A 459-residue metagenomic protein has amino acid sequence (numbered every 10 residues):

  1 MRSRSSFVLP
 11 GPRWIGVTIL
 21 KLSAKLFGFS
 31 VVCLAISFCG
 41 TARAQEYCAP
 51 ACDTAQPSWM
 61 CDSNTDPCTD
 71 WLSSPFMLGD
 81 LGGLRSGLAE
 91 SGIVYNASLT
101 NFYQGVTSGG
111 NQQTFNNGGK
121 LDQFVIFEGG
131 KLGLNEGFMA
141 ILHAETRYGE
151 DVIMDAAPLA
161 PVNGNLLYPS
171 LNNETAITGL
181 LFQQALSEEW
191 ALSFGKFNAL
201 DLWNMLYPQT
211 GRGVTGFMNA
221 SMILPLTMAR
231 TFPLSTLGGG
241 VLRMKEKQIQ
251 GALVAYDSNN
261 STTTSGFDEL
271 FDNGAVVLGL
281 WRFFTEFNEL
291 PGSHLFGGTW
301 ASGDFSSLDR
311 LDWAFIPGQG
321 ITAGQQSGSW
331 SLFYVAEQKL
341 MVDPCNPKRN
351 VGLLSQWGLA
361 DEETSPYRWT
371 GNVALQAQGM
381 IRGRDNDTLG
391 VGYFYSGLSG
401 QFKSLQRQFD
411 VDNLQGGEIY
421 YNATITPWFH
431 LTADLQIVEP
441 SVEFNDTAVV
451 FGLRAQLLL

Functional and structural regions predicted by a protein language model:
R2, F7, G40-T100, G130 (+1 more regions): N-terminal periplasmic/intermembrane-space "pro-region" immediately following the signal or transit peptide
P57-W59, S63-W71, R85-S108, A140-L142 (+4 more regions): Transmembrane beta-strand segments of Gram-negative outer membrane beta-barrel proteins
L72, G79-Y95, E128-A140, E189 (+5 more regions): Short loop/turn motifs that connect adjacent beta-strands in outer-membrane beta-barrel proteins
I93-A97, E136-L142, L192-F194, K247-L253 (+7 more regions): Transmembrane beta-strands of outer-membrane beta-barrel proteins
T114-S258, S365-K403: Outer membrane beta-barrel
E189, M222-V342, K348-L359, A377: Signature for the C-terminal beta-barrel architecture of outer-membrane proteins
L280-R282, G297-W330, V342-P344, L354-P440 (+2 more regions): Outer membrane beta-barrel transmembrane domains
T447-L459: Outer-membrane beta-barrel "beta-signal"
